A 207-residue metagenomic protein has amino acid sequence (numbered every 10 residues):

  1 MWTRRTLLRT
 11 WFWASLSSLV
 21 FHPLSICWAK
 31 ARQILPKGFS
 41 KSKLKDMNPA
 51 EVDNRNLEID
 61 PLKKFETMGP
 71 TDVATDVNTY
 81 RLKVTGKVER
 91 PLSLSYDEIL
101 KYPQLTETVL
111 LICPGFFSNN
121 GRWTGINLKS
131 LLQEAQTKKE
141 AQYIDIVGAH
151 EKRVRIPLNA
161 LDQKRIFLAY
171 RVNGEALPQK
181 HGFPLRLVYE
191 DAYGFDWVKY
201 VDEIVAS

Functional and structural regions predicted by a protein language model:
M1-S18: N-terminal secretory signal peptides and thylakoid transit peptides that target proteins across membranes
R9, W13, H22, S130-Q133: A broad, structural surface signal
S18-L19, K139: Secondary-structure transition/capping residues
L19-C27: Hydrophobic membrane-targeting alpha-helices
I26, K30-S207: Structured, non-membrane catalytic/scaffold regions adjacent to prosthetic-group chemistry
